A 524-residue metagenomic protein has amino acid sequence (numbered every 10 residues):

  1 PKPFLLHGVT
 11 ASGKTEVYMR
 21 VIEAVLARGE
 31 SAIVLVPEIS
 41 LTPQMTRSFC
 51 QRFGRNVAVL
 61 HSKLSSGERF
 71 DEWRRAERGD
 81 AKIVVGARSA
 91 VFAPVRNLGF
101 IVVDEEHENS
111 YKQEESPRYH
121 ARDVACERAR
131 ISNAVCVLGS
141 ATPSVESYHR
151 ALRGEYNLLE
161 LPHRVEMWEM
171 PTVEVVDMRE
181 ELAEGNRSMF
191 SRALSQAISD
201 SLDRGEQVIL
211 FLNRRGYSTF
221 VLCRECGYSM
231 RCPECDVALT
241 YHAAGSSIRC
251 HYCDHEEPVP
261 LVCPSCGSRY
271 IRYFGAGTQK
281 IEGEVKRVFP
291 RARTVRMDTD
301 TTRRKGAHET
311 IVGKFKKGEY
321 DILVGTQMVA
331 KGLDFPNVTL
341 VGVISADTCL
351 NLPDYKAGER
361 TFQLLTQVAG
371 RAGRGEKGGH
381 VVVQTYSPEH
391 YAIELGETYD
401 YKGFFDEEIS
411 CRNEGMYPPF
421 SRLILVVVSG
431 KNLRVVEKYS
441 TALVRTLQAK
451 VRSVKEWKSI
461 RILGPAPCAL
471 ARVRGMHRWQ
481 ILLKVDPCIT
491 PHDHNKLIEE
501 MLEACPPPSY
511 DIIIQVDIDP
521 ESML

Functional and structural regions predicted by a protein language model:
K2-E437, T441, A469-A471, Q480-I481 (+2 more regions): Inter-lobe coupling/hinge segments of SF2-like helicase ATPases
F53, F289, K450-E456, P506-S509: Short helix-capping segments at alpha-helix termini
R204, E376-K377, K455-S459, P508-D511: Short helix-terminating capping/connector loops at secondary-structure junctions
V285, V368-A372, L447-V451, M501-P506: Hydrophobic, Leu/Ile/Phe/Ala-enriched alpha-helical segments that form helix-helix packing faces
Y439-R445, D493-L502: Short amphipathic alpha-helices in soluble, non-transmembrane regions that often serve as interface/regulatory elements
R445, A449, K455-V473, I498-E499 (+1 more regions): A carboxyl-terminal module marker
V454-K455, R474-H477, I489: Nucleotide-binding motor/catalytic cores of P-loop/tubulin-like NTPases across gene-expression machines
T490, N495, I512-I514: A subset of signal/propeptide-processing and intrinsically disordered low-complexity segments in secreted/extracellular
